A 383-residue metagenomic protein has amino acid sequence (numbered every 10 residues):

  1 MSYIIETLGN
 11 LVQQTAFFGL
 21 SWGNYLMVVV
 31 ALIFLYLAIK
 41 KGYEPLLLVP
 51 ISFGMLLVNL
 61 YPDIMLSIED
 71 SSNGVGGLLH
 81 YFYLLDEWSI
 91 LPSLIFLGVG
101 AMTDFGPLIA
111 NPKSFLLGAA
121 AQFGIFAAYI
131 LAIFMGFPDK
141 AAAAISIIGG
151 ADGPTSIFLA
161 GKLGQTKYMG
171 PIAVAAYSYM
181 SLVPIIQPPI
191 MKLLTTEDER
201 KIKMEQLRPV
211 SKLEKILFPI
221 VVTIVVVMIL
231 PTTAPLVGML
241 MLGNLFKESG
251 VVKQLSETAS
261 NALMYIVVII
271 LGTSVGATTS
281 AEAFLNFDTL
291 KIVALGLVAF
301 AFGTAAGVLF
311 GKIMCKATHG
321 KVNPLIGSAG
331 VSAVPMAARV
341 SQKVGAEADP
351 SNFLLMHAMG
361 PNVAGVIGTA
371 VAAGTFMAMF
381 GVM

Functional and structural regions predicted by a protein language model:
M1-G19, Y25, S71, V75 (+3 more regions): Intrinsically disordered, low-complexity non-transmembrane regions of multi-pass membrane transporters
M1-G74: N-terminal alpha-helical transmembrane segments of multi-pass membrane transport and channel/translocase proteins
F34, L57, L85-I109, G243-F246 (+1 more regions): Hydrophobic transmembrane alpha-helices of secondary-active transporters and Na+-translocating membrane complexes
I39-L48, S67, Y81-F82, M102-L117 (+5 more regions): Interfacial helix-loop-helix linkers and transmembrane-helix boundary segments in multi-pass membrane proteins
W88, F96-M102, L117-A127, L131 (+3 more regions): Alpha-helical membrane segments and immediately flanking helix-loop junctions that form or couple to the substrate/ion
L108-Y129, S280-G307, A358-N362: Entry/N-cap segments of selected transmembrane alpha helices and their immediately preceding amphipathic helices
A175-V251: Membrane-embedded hairpin module used as a gating/binding unit in multi-pass transport and secretion proteins
T223-G307: Transmembrane helical segments that form the transport core of multi-pass membrane transport proteins
